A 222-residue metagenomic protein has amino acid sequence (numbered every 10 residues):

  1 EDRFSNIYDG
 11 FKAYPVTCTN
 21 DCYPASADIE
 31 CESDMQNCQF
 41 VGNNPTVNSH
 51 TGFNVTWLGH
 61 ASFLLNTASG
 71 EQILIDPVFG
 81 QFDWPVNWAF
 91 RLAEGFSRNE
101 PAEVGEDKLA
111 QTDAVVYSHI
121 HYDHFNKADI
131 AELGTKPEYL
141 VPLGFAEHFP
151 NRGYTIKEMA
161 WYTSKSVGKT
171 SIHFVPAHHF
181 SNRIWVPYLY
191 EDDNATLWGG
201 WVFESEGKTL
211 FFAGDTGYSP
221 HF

Functional and structural regions predicted by a protein language model:
E1-A114, H173-F180, D193, F203-G214: Metallo-beta-lactamase
T51-G52, A61, T135, W161 (+1 more regions): Residue-level marker for the onset of beta-strands and adjacent loop->beta junctions in well-ordered domains
G59-H60, V141-H148, A160-Y162: Short, polar loop motifs at secondary-structure junctions
L65, W161-K169, F203: Short acidic-hydrophobic surface loop/beta-edge motif
F82, I120-F125, A146-F149, T163-S166 (+2 more regions): Active-site environment of divalent metal-dependent phosphoester hydrolases
P85-V141, E147, T155: Active-site metal-binding motif and surrounding structural segment of the metallo-beta-lactamase
A128, S181-F222: Active-site-proximal loop/helix segments of hydrolase catalytic cores
R152-M159, S171: Active-site regions of enzymes building and remodeling cell-envelope glycoconjugates
